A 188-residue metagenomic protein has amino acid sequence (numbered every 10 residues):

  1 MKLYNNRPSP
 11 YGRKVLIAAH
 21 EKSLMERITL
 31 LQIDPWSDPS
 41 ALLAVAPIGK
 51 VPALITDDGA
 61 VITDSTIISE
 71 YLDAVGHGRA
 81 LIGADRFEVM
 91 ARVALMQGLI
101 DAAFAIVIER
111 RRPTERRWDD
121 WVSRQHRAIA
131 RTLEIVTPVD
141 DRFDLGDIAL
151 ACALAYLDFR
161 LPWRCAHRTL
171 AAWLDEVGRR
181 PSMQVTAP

Functional and structural regions predicted by a protein language model:
M1-R117: GST-like domain detector, emphasizing the conserved glutathione-binding G-site in the N-terminal thioredoxin-like
H20, F159, R179: Short polybasic/polar patches that bind polyanions
S69, D73, M90-V93, L133 (+2 more regions): Non-transmembrane alpha-helical segments in soluble domains of secreted/periplasmic/extracellular proteins
Y71, R160, T186: Residues that scaffold the ATP/ADP-binding catalytic core of kinase and kinase-like folds
A84, R142-L145, A187-P188: Short, surface-exposed recognition loops or helix-turn segments adjacent to catalytic cores
M96-D175: GST-like fold's C-terminal all-alpha helical module
T169-P188: Long hydrophobic alpha-helical segments typical of transmembrane helices together with their membrane-interfacial
